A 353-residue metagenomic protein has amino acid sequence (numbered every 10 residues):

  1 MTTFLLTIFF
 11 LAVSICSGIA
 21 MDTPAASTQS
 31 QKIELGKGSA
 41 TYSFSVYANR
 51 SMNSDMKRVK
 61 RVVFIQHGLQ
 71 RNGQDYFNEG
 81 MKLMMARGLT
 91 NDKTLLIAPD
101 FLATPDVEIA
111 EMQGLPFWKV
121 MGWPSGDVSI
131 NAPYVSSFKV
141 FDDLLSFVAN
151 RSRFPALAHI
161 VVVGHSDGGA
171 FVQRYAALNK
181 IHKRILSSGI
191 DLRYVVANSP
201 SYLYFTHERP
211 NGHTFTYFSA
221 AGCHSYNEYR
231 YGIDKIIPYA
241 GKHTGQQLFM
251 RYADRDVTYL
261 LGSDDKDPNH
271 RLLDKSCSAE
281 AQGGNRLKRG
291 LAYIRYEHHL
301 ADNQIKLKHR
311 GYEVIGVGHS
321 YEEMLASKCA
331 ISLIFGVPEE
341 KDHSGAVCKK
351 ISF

Functional and structural regions predicted by a protein language model:
G18-V62, Q70, Q74-L95, W123-S129 (+9 more regions): A domain-start/cap signature at the N-terminus of enzymes
H67-R71, P200: Active-site glycine-rich loops that stabilize anionic/oxyanionic intermediates across multiple enzyme folds
N91-D106: Conserved alpha/beta-hydrolase
L102-V135, L272: Cap/lid segment of the alpha/beta-hydrolase catalytic domain
K139-L157: Conserved acidic catalytic loop of the alpha/beta-hydrolase fold
G164, G168: Gly/Ala-rich beta-loop-alpha elbow adjacent to hydrolase catalytic centers
G169-I181: Short glycine-enriched nucleophile-adjacent loop and the immediately C-terminal alpha-helix near the catalytic center
G189-L291, R295-H298: The feature captures the conserved acid-bearing segment of alpha/beta-hydrolase catalytic domains
